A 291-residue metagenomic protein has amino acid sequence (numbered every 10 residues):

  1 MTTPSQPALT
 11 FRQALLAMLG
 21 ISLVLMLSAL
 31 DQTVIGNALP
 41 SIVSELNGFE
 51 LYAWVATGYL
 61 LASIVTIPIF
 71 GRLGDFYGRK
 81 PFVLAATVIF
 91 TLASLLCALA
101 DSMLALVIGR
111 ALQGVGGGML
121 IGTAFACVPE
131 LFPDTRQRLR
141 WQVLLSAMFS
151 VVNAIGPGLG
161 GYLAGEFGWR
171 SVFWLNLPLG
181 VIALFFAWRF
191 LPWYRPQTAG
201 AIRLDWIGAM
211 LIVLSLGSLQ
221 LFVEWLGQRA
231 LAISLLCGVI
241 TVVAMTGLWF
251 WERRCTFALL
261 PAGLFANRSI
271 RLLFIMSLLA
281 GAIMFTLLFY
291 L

Functional and structural regions predicted by a protein language model:
T2-R189: Transmembrane-helix bundle of Major Facilitator Superfamily
A14-L30, I35-N37, A56, A93 (+3 more regions): 12-transmembrane solute porter fold
V143, G165-M276, I283: Hydrophobic transmembrane-helix bundles of small-molecule transporters
